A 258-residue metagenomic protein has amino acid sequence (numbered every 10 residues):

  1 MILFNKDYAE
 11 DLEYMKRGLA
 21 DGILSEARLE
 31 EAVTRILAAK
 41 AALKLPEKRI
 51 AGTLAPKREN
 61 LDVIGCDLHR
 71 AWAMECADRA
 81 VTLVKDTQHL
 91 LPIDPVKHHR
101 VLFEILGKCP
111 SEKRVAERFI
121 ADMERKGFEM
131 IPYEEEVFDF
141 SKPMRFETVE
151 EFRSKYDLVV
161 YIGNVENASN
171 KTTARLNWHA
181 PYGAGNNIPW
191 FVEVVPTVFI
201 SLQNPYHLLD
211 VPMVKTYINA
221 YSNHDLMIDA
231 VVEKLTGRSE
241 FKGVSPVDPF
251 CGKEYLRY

Functional and structural regions predicted by a protein language model:
M1-Y258: Preference for extracellular/luminal or secreted protein segments
